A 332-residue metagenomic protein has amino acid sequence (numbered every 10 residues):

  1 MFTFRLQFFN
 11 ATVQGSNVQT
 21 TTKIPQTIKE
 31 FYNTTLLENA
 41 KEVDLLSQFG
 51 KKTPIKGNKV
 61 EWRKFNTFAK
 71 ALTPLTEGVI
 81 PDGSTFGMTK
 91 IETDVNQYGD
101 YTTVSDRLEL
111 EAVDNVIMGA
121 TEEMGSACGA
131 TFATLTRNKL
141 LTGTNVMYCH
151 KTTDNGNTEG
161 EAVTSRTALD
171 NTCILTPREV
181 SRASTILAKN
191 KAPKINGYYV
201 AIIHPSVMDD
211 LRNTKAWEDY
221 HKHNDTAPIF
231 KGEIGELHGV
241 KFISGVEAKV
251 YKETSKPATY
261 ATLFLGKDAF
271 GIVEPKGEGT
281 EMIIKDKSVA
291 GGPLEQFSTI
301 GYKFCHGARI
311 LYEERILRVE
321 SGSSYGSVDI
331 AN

Functional and structural regions predicted by a protein language model:
F2-D94, I316: N-terminal "assembly arms/tails" that initiate or stabilize quaternary assembly in self-assembling proteins
F8-V43, E159-R182, R212-N332: Sequence/fold signature of self-assembling virion shell proteins
T34-A71, L141, C173-D219, N224 (+1 more regions): Short, low-complexity, charged/polar segments at coil/turn and helix-coil boundaries
W62, E122, S126, G197 (+3 more regions): Hydrophobic alpha-helical segments involved in membrane association or supramolecular assembly
N66, D106, F304-A308: Beta-strand elements of well-folded, non-transmembrane domains
T85-A112: Short acidic, glycine/tyrosine-flanked loop/strand segments centered on an H-E-D-like triad
V95-Q97, N196, E295: Short, solvent-exposed loop/turn segments at the edges of secondary structure
L108-K189, S327-N332: Alpha-helical scaffold segments that mediate packing/assembly in large oligomeric complexes
